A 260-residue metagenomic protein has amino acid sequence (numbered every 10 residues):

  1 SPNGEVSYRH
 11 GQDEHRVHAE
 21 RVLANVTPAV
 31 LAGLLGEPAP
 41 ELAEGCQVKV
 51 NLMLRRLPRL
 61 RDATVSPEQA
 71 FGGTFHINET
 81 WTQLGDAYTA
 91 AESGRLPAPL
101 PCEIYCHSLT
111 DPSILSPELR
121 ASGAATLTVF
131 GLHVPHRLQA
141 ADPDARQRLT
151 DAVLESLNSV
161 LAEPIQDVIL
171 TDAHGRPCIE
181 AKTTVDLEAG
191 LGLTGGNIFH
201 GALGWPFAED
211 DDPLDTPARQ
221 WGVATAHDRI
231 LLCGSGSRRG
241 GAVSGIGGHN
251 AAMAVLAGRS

Functional and structural regions predicted by a protein language model:
S1-L119, G222: Mid-domain catalytic core of redox enzymes that form a hydrophobic substrate pocket/lid adjacent to a catalytic redox
L23, L52, V129, L157 (+3 more regions): Hydrophobic, well-ordered secondary-structure elements that form the walls of internal hydrophobic environments
A29, L35, M53-R55, L119-S156: Conserved FAD/dinucleotide-binding core of flavoprotein oxidoreductases
Q47, H133-P143, I230-S237: Glycine- and acidic
L57-P58, T89-P97, P143-E188: Flavin-binding catalytic cores
P99-Y105, E163-R238: A glycine-rich dinucleotide-binding beta-alpha-beta segment and adjacent secondary-structure elements that constitute
P177, A257-S260: Active-site-proximal substrate-binding core of FAD-dependent oxidoreductases
C233-L256: A conserved FAD-binding loop/helix module that cradles the flavin
